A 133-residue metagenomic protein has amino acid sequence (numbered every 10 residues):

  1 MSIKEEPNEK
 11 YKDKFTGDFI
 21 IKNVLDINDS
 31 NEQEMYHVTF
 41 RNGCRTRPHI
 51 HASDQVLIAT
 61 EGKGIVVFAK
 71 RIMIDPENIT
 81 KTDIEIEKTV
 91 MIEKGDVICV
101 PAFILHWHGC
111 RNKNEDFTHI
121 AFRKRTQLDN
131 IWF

Functional and structural regions predicted by a protein language model:
M1-Q33, W132: A short, N-terminal "cap"/entry segment at the start of jelly-roll beta-barrel domains of the cupin/DSBH fold
Y36-H51, I72, A102: Conserved short histidine dyad/triad with adjacent acidic residue
V38, P48-H49, D54-A59, V90 (+1 more regions): His/acidic/aromatic-lined binding-pocket segments of jelly-roll/cupin-type domains and related regulatory beta-sandwich
T46-P48, V66-V67, K88-V90, V100 (+1 more regions): Short beta-strand His + acidic residue motifs that chelate non-heme Fe in jelly-roll/DSBH and cupin folds
A52-T82: Glycine- and acidic-residue-biased ligand/ion/polar-headgroup-sensing regions
V56, C99, N114-W132: A short hydrophobic beta-strand segment most commonly corresponding to one strand of the jelly-roll/cupin
R71-A102: Short acidic-glycine-tyrosine-enriched beta hairpin
